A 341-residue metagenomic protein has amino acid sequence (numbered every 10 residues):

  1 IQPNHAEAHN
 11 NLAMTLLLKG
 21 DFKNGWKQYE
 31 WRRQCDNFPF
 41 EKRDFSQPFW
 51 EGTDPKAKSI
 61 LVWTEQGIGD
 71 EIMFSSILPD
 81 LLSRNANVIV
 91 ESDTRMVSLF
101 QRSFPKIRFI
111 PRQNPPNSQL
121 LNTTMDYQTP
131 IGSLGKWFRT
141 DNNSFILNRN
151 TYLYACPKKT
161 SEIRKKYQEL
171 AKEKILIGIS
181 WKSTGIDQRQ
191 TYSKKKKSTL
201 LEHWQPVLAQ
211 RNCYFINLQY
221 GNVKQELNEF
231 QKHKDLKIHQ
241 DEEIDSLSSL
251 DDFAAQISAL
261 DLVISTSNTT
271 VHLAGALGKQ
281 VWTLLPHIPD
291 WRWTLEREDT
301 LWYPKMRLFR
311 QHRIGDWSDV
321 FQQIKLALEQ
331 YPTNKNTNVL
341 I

Functional and structural regions predicted by a protein language model:
I1-L262, S267-I341: Alpha-helical solenoid repeat scaffolds of the TPR/TPR-like class and their adjacent stem/linker regions that mediate
